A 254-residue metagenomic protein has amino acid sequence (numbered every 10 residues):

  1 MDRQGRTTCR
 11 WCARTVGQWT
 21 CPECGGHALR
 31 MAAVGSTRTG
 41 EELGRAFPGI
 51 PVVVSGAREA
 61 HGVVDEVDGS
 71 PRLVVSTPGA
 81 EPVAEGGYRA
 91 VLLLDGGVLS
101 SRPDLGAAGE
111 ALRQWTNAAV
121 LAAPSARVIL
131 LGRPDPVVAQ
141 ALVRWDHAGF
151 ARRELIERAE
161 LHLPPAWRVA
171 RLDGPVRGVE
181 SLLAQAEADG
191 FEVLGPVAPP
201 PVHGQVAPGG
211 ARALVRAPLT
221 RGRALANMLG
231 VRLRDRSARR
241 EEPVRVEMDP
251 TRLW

Functional and structural regions predicted by a protein language model:
M1-D173, R177, E187, V215 (+1 more regions): Inter-lobe coupling/hinge segments of SF2-like helicase ATPases
E42, R158-P164, L194-A207: Short, flexible, solvent-exposed loop/turn segments with mixed acidic/basic and small polar residues
P51-V53, A186-H203: Short secondary-structure junctions
P136-A139, V179-S181, G222-L225: Short, charged/polar "capping" segments at the starts of alpha-helices and the immediately preceding loops
A166-R168, P208-A213, E242: Residues at beta-strand starts and edge strands
L182-G190, A224-S237: Short amphipathic alpha-helices in soluble, non-transmembrane regions that often serve as interface/regulatory elements
F191-V197, V231-W254: Conserved short beta-strand edge segments in small beta-sheet-based binding/regulatory domains
A198-V231: Short, intrinsically disordered low-complexity segments
